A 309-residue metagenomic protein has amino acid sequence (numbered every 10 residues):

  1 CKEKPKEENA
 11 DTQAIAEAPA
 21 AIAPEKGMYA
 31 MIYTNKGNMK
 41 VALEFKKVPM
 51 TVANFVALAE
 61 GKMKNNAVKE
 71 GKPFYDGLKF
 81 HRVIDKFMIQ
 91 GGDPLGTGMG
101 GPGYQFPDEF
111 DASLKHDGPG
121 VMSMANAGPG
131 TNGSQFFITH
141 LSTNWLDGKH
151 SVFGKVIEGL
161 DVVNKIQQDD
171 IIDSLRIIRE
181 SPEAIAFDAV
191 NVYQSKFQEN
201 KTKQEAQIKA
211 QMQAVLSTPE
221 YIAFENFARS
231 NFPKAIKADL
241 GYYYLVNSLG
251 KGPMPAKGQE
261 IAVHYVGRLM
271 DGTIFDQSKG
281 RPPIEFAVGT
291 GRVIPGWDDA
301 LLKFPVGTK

Functional and structural regions predicted by a protein language model:
C1-K309: Cross-family detector of peptidyl-prolyl cis-trans isomerase
